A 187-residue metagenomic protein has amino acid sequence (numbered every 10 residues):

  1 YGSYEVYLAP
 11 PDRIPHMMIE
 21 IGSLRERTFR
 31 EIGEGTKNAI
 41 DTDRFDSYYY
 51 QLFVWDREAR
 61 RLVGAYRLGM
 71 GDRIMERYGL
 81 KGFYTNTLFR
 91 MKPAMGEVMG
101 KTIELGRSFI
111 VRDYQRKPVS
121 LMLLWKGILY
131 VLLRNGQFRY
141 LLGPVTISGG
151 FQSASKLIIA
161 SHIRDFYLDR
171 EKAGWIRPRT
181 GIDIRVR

Functional and structural regions predicted by a protein language model:
Y1-G64: Short amphipathic alpha-helix that is part of the acyltransferase structural core
Y7, F53-W55, G69, G106 (+1 more regions): Residues in well-ordered beta-strands of folded domains
A9, E20, I32, F45-Y48 (+4 more regions): Surface-exposed loop/turn and secondary-structure junction residues enriched for glycine/proline
E26, T36, R73-R187: Acyl-donor binding region in acyl/amide transferases
Y66-D72: Short beta->alpha transition motifs characteristic of CBS
